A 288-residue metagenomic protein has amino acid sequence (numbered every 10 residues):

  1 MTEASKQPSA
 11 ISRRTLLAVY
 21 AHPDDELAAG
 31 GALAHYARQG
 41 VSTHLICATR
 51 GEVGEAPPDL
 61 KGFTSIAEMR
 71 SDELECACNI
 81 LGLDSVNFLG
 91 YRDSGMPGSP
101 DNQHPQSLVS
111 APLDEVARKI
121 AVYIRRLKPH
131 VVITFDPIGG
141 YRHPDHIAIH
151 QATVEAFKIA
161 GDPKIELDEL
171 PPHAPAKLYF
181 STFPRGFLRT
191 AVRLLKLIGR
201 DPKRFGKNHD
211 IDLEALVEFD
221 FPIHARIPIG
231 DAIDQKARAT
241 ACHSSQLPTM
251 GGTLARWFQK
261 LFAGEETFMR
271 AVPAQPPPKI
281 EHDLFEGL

Functional and structural regions predicted by a protein language model:
M1-K128, V154-E155, R256-K260, M269-P273 (+1 more regions): Active-site rim/loop-helix segments in enzyme catalytic domains that contact anionic ligands
M1-R13, D162-L288: C-terminal accessory domains and tails appended to enzymatic cores
P23, I138, H243: Acidic beta-to-alpha connecting loop that harbors the catalytic carboxylate
E26, E52-E55, P137-P144, R185-L188: Active-site environment of divalent metal-dependent phosphoester hydrolases
E52, P129-I133, A215-F219: Short acidic (Asp/Glu) and glycine-rich catalytic loops that position anionic groups and cofactors
K119-I165: Active-site adenylate/phosphate-handling loop in enzymes that bind or generate adenylated species
